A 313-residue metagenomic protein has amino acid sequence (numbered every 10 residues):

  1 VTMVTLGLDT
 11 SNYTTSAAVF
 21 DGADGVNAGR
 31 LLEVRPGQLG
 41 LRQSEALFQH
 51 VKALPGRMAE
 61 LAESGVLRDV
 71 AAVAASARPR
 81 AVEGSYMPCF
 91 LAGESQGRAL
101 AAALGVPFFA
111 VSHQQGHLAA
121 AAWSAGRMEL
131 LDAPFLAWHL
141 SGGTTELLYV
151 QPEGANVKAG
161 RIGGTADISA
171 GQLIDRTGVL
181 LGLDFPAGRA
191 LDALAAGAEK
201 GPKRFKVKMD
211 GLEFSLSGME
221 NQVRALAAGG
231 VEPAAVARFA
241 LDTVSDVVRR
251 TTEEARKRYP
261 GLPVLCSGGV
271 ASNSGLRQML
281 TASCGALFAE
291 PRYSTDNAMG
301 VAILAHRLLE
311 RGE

Functional and structural regions predicted by a protein language model:
T10-F48, N156-R161: Short glycine-rich, Thr/Ser-proximal phosphate-binding strand/loop in the N-terminal lobe of ATP-dependent enzymes
T10-S11, N27, E129-A133, H139-S141 (+2 more regions): A short helix-loop
L31, Q49-S64, V247-T252: Short, well-ordered amphipathic alpha-helical segments that serve as non-catalytic structural scaffolds within diverse
A59-R98, A102: Short beta-strand-loop/turn "lid" adjacent to the catalytic site in phosphate-handling enzymes
A75-R78, S141, L265-N273: Glycine-rich beta-strand-to-loop/alpha-helix junction loops that act as flexible
V106-L136, L304: Conserved phosphate-binding catalytic cores of ATP/NTP-utilizing and phosphoryl-transfer enzymes
H117-A121, E290-E313: Glycine-rich phosphate-binding/hydrolytic loop that grips phosphoryl groups
A193-V264, V270-T281, G285-L287, H306-G312: A contiguous, well-structured pocket-lining segment that forms one wall/lid of small-molecule binding clefts in soluble
